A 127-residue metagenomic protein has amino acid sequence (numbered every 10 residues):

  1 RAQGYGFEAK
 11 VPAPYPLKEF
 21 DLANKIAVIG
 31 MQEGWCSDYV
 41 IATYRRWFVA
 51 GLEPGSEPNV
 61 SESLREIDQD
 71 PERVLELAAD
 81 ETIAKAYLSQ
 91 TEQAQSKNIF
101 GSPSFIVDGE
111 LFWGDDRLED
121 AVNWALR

Functional and structural regions predicted by a protein language model:
R1-W47: Structural alpha/beta surface segment adjacent to cysteine/selenocysteine redox centers across thiol/disulfide enzymes
R45-R127: C-terminal cap of thioredoxin/glutaredoxin-like
